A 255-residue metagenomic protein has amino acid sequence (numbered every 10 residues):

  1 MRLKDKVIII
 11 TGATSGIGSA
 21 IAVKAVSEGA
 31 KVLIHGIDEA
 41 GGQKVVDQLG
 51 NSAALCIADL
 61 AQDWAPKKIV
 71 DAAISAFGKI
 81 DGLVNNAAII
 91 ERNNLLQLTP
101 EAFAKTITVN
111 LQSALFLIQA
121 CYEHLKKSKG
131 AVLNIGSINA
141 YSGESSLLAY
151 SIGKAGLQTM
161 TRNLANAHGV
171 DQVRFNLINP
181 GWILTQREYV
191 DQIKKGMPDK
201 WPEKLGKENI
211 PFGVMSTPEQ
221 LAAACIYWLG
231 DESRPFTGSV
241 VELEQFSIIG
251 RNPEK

Functional and structural regions predicted by a protein language model:
R2, F77, L115, H124 (+1 more regions): C-terminal substrate-recognition "lid" of short-chain dehydrogenase/reductases
T14-S15, D38: Conserved glycine-rich cofactor-binding loop
N94-L95, A102-A104, G206: Substrate-binding pocket helix/loop in short-chain dehydrogenase/reductase
I118, G153, T161: Active-site helix of classical SDR
E123, N166-V170, R234: Alpha-helical segment proximal to the catalytic Tyr-Lys
S137: Residue(s) in the substrate-gating loop at a strand-loop-helix junction that position the organic substrate next
S142, I226, T237-K255: Short C-terminal tail/terminal secondary-structure segment of NAD(P)H-dependent dehydrogenase/reductase domains
